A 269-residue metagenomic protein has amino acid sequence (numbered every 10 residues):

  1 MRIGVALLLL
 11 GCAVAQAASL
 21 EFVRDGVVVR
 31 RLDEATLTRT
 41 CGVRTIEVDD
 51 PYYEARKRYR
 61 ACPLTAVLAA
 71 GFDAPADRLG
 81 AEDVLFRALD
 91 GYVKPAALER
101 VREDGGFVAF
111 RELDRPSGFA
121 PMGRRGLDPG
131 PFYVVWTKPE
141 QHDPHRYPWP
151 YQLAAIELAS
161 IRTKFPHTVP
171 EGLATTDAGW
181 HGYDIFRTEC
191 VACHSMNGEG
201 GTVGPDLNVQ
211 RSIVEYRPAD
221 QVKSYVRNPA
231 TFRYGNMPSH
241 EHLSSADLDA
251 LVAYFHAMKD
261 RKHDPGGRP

Functional and structural regions predicted by a protein language model:
M1-L7: Sec-dependent signal peptide recognition, specifically the positively charged N-region followed immediately by
L9-A17: Hydrophobic h-region of N-terminal signal peptides that target proteins for export in Gram-negative bacteria
A18-S160, P269: Structured, non-membrane catalytic/scaffold regions adjacent to prosthetic-group chemistry
E47-A55, E171-G172, V209-S212: Second-shell loop/turn segments in exported
R56-A61, D77-L79, T175, G179 (+6 more regions): Solvent-exposed, acidic/flexible segments
R162-D184: Electrostatic cytochrome c docking/interface patches
G182-M196, V222, L251-F255: The canonical Cys-X-X-Cys-His
N208-R261: Extracytoplasmic electron-transfer domains, predominantly the class I c-type cytochrome c fold
